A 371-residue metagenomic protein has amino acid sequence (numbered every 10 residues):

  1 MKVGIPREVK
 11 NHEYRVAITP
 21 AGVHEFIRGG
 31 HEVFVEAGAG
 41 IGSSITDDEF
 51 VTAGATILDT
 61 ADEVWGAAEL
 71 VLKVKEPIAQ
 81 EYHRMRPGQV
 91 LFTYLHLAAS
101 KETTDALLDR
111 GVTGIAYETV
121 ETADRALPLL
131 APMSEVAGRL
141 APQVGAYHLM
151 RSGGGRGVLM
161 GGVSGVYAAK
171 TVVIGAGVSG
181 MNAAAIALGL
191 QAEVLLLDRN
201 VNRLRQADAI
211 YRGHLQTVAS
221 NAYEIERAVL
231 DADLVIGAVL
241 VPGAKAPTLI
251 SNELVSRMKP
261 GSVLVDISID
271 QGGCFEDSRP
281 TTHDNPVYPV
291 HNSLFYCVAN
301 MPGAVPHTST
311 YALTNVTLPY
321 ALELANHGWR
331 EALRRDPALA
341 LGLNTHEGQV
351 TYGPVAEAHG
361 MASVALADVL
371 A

Functional and structural regions predicted by a protein language model:
K2, E8, P77-K170, V298-N300: Glycine/serine-rich phosphate-binding loop and adjoining beta1-alpha1 elements at the start of nucleotide-handling
K2-R110: An N-terminal-biased, well-structured beta-alpha scaffold segment characteristic of Rossmann-like dinucleotide-binding
P6-I45, G154-L240, V287: Glycine-rich phosphate/diphosphate-binding loop of Rossmann-like nucleotide-binding domains
E69, K75-E76, L95-H96, N221 (+3 more regions): Short glycine-/small-residue-rich Rossmann-like dinucleotide-binding loops
E69-L70, V90, K170, L234 (+1 more regions): Structural motif
E118-V144, H148-L159, I269, C274-A371: Adenosine-phosphate binding glycine-rich loop
A209-H291: Rossmann-like adenosine-cofactor binding region
